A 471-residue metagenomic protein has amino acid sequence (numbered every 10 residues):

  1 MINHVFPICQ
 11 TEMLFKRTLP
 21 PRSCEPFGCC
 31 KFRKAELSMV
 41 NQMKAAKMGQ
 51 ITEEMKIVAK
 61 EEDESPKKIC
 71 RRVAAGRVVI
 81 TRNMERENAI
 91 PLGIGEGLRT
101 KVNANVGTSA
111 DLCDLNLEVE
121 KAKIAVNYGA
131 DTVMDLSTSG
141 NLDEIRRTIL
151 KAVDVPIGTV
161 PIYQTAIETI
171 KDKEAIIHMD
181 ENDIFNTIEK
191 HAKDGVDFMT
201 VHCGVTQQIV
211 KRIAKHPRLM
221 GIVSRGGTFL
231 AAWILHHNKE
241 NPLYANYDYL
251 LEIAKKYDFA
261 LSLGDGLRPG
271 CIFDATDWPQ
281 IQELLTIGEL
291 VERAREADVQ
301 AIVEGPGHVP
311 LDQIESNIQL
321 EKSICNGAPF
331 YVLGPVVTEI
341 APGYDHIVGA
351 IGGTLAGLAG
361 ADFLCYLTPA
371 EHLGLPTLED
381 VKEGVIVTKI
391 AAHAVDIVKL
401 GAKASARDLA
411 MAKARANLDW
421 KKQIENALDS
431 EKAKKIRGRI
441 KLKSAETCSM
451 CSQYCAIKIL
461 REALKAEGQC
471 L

Functional and structural regions predicted by a protein language model:
C9, C24, C29-C30: Cysteine-centered motifs
V40-A59, E64-P91, T169, T388-L428: Surface-exposed amphipathic alpha-helical tracts and adjacent flexible/coil segments at the periphery of soluble enzymes
N41, A45, K60-F330, V336 (+1 more regions): Alpha/beta enzyme core
I51, V196-M199, C203-V205, G343-L367 (+1 more regions): Conserved phosphate/anionic-ligand binding catalytic regions in large, soluble enzymes, centered on
I167-K173, I272, G334-P342, T368-V381: Short beta-alpha connecting loops at secondary-structure transitions that line or flank enzyme active sites
K211-L235, P269, F273-A275, L375-L471: Catalytic or ion-coupling anion/metal-binding cores of large enzyme and transporter domains
